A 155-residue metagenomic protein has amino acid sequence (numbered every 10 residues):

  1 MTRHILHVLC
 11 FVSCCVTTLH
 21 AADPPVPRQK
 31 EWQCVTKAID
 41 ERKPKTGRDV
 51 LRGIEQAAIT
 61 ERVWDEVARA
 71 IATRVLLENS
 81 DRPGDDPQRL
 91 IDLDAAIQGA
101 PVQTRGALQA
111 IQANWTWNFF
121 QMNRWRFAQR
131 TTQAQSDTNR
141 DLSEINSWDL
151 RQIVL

Functional and structural regions predicted by a protein language model:
M1-R3: N-terminal secretory signal peptides that target proteins for export/translocation
I5-T17: Bacterial N-terminal signal peptides
L19-A22: Boundary at the C-terminal end of the N-terminal hydrophobic targeting segment
P25-L155: Extracytoplasmic/secretory-pathway proteins
